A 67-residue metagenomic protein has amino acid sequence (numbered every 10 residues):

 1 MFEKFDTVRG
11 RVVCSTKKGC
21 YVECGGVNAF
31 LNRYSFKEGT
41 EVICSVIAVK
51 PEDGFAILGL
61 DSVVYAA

Functional and structural regions predicted by a protein language model:
M1-A67: Single-stranded RNA-binding regions, centering on S1/OB-family and related RNA-binding modules
